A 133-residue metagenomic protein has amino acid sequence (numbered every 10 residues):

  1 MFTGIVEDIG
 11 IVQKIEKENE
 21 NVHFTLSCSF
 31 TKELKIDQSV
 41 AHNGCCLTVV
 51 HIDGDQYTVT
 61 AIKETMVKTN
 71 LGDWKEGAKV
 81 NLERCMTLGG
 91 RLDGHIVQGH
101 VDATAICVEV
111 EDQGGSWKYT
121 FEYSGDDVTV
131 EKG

Functional and structural regions predicted by a protein language model:
M1-G133: Conserved loop->alpha-helix
